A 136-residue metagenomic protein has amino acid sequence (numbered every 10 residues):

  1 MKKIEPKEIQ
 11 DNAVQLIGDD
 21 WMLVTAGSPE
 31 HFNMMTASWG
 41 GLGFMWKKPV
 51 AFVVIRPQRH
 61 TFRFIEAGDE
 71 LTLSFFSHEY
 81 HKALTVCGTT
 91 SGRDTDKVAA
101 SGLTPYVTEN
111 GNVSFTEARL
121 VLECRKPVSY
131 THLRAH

Functional and structural regions predicted by a protein language model:
M1-S77: N-terminal structural module
Q58-V107: Glycine-rich, pocket-lining loop/helix-strand segments that form or immediately flank
N110-V113: Beta-strand-rich interaction surfaces with strong enrichment in secreted/lumenal proteins
L120-L122: Hydrophobic core residues within well-ordered beta-strands of beta-rich domains
T131-H136: Conserved small/polar residues in nucleotide/adenosyl-binding loops
